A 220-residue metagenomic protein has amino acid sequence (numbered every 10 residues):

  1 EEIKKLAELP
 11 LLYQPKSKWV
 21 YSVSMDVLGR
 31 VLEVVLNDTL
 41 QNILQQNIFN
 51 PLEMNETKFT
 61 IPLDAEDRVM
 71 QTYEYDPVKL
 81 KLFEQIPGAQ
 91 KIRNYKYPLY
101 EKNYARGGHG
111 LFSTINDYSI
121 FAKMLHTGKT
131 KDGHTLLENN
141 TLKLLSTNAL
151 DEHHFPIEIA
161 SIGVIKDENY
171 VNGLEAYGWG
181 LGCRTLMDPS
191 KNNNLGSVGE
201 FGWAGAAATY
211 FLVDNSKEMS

Functional and structural regions predicted by a protein language model:
E1, S216-S220: Short, intrinsically disordered, charge-balanced linker/junction segments flanking boundaries in proteins
E1-K191, L195: Short, surface-exposed loop or secondary-structure junction motifs that flank catalytic or metal-binding residues
G107, S197, A207-T209: Residue-level marker for the onset of beta-strands and adjacent loop->beta junctions in well-ordered domains
L174, G202-A204: Sterically constrained small-residue positions within well-ordered secondary structures of folded domains
T185-M187, G205, N215: Active-site proximal loops enriched in glycine and acidic residues that flank catalytic Cys/His/Asp and coordinate
N194-G202: Short, hydrophobic/aromatic-rich segments at coil-to-beta transitions
E200, A208-K217: Short, surface-exposed beta-strand/loop micro-motifs that present aromatic residues
